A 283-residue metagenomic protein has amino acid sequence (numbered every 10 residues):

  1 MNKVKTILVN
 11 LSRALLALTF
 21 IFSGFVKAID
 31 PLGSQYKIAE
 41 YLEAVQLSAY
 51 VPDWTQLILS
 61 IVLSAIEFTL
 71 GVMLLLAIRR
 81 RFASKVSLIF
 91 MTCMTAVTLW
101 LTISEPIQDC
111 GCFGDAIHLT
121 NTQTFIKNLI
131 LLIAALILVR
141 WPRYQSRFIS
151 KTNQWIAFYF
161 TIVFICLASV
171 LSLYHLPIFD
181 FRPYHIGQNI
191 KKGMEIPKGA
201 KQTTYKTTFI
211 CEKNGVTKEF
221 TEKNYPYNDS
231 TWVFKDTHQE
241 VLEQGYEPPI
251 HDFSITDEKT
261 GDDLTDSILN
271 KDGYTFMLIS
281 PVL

Functional and structural regions predicted by a protein language model:
N2, L76-A83, R143-Q154: Membrane-interface helix-boundary motifs at transmembrane edges
T6-A28, Q56-V97: Functionalized membrane-embedded alpha-helices
F22-D30, C93-E105, S169-H175: C-terminal TM-helix exit segments that contain a strictly Trp-centered aromatic cap at the helix terminus
S23-L63: Solvent-exposed, well-ordered loop and adjacent helix/strand elements within mature globular domains that form
T92-Q145: Membrane-embedded alpha-helical segments of integral membrane proteins
F148-H185: Internal/C-terminal transmembrane anchor helices
P177-S267: N-terminal "domain-start" segment that seeds a small globular fold
T265-L283: Short active-site neighborhood of thiol/selenol oxidoreductases, capturing the structured segment around
